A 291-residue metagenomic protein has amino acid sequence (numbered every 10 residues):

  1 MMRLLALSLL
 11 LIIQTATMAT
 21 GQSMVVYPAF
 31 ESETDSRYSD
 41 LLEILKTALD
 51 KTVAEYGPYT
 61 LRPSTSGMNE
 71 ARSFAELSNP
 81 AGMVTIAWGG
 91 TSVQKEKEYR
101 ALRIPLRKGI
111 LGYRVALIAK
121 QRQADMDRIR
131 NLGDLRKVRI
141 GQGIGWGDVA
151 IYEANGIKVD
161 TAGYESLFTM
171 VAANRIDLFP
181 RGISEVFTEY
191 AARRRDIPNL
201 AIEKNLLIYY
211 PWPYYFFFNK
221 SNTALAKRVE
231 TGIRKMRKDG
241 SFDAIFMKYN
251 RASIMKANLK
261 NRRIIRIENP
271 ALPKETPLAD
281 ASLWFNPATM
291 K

Functional and structural regions predicted by a protein language model:
G21-K97, V229: Extracytoplasmic small-molecule ligand-binding "clamshell" domains of the periplasmic binding protein/Venus flytrap
A29-E31, I110-V115, R195-E230, A252-T276 (+1 more regions): Periplasmic-binding protein-like
T34-L49, A116-G156, L167-F168, S184: Bilobed "Venus flytrap"/periplasmic-binding protein-like clamshell domains and structurally analogous long
L42, K46-V53, R122-Q123, P211-S253 (+1 more regions): Extended ligand-binding regions for polar small-molecule ligands
P63-V84, A154-N155, E165-S184: Short helices/loops that flank or line small-molecule/ion binding pockets
T65-L135: Acidic, polar ligand-binding/catalytic clefts
S78, I86-E98, F179-N199: A ligand-binding cleft/hinge motif common to bilobed small-molecule-binding domains
G143, G147-A154, I233-K291: Ligand-binding clefts/hinges and TM-proximal coupling segments of bilobed small-molecule sensing domains
